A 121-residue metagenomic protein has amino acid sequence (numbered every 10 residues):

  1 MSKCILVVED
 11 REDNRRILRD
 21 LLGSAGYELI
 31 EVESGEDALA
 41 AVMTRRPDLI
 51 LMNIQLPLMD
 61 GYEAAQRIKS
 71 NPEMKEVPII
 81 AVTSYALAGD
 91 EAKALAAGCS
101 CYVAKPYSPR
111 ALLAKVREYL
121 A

Functional and structural regions predicted by a protein language model:
E9: Conserved acidic carboxylate
R16-S24: Charged docking surfaces used in two-component/phosphorelay signaling
G26-E33, A41, V103: Short hydrophobic/Thr-rich beta-strand motif most characteristic of the beta2 strand and flanking loop of CheY-like
E31, L56-M59, A88, A96: Residue-level signal for the "D+5" position in two-component response regulator receiver
N53, T83: Active-site residues of response regulator receiver
P57, K75, L87, P106: The feature encodes the CheY-like receiver
Y107-V116: C-terminal output helix
